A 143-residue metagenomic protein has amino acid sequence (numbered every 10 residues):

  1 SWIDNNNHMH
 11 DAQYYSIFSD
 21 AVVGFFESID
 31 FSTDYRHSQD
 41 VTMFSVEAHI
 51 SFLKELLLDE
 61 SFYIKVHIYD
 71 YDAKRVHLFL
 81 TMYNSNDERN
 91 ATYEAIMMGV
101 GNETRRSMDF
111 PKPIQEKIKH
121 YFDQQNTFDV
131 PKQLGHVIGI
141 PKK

Functional and structural regions predicted by a protein language model:
S1-S45, M98-K143: Hot-dog-fold acyl-thioester-processing enzymes
F25-D70, K74-V76, N90: Hydrophobic beta-strand-centered segment that forms part of the acyl-chain substrate-binding groove
S51, I96-M97: Histidine-centered metal-chelating micro-motifs
Y71-A73, S85-D87, M98-N102: Short coil/turn motifs at secondary-structure junctions
L80-T81, M97: Generic short beta-strand
A91-Y93, D109: A structural microfeature
